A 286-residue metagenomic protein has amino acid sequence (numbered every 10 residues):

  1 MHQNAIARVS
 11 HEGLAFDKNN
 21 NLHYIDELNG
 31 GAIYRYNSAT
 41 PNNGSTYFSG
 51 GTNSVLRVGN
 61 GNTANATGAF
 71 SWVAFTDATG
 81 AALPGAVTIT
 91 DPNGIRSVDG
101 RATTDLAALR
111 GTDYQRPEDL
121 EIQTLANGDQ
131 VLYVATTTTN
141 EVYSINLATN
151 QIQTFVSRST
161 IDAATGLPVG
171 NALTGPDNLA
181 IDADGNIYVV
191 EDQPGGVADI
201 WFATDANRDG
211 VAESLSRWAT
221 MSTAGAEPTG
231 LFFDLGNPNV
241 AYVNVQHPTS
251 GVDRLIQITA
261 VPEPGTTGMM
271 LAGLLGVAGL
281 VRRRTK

Functional and structural regions predicted by a protein language model:
M1-A260: Sequence/structural signature of beta-propeller domains
E263-V281: A short, hydrophobic C-terminal helix/tail in secreted or cell-surface proteins
R283-K286: Short, charged juxtamembrane terminal tails flanking transmembrane helices
